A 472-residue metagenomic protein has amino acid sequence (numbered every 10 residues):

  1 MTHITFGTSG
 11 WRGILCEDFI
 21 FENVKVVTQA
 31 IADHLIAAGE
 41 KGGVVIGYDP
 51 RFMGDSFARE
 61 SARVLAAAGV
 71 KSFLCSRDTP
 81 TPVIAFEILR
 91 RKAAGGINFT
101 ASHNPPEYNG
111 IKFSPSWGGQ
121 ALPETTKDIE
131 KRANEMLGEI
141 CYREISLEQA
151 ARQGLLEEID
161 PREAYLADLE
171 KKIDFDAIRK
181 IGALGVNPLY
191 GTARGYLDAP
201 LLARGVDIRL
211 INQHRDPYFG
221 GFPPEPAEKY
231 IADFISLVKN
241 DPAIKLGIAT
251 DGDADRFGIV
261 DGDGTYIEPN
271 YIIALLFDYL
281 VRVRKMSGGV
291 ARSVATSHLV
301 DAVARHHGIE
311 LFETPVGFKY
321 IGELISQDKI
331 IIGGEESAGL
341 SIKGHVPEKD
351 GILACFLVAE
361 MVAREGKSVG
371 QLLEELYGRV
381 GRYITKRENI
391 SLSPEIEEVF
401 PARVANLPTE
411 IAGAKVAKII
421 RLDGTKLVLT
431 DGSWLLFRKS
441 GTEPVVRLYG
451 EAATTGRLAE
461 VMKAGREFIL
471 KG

Functional and structural regions predicted by a protein language model:
M1, N109-P242: Gly/Ser/Thr-enriched, mixed-charge loops and adjacent short helices that form phosphate/oxyanion-binding elements
M1-A68, A94-G95, A150-L184: An N-terminal, well-structured beta->alpha segment
S9, I46, I84, I97 (+12 more regions): Buried hydrophobic positions in well-ordered alpha/beta secondary-structure cores of metabolic enzymes
D33, G43-N109, P200-V260: N-terminal small/polar loop signature for handling phosphorylated ligands or for N-terminal nucleophile
F73-P82, Y266-P269, A291-S293, T314-P315: Active-site nucleophile and cofactor-binding loops and adjacent substrate-binding regions of central metabolic enzymes
P106-E107, P115-L122, K131, L137 (+1 more regions): Replace "Mg2+/Mn2+-dependent" with "divalent metal-dependent
L147-A150, G247, D251-D263, S326-G333 (+1 more regions): Self-splicing inteins and homing endonuclease
A243-L246, R282, M286-G472: Phosphate-binding and adjacent anionic-ligand microenvironments
